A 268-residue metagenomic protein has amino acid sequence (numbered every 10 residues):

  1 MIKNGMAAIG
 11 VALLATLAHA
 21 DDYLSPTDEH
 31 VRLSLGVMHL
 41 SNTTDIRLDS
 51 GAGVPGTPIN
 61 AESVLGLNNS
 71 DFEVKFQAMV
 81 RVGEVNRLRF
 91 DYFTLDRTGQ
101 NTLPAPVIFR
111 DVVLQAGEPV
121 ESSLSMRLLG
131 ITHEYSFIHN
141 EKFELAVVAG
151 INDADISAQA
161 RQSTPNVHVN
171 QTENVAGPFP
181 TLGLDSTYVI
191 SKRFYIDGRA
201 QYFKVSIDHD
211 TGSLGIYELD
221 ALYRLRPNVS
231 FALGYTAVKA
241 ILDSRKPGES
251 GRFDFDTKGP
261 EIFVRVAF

Functional and structural regions predicted by a protein language model:
A20-L95, E261, R265-A267: Short glycine/proline- and aromatic-enriched beta-strand/turn motifs that initiate or cap beta-hairpins
L33-H39, F90-T94, V147-D153, S186 (+3 more regions): Transmembrane beta-barrel strands of outer-membrane/channel proteins
H39, V80-V82, Y135-F137, I151 (+3 more regions): Residue-level signature of outer-membrane beta-barrel architecture
T43-D71, T94-R127, D153-A176, V205-D208 (+1 more regions): Extracellular/periplasm-exposed beta-strand and loop segments of Gram-negative cell-envelope proteins, dominated by
F76-A78, I131-H133, V147, L182-L184 (+3 more regions): Membrane-embedded beta-strands of outer-membrane beta-barrel proteins, especially the hydrophobic/small aromatic
V85-L88, E141-F143, K192-I196, N228-F231: Repeated loop/turn-to-beta-strand initiation elements of outer-membrane beta-barrel proteins
N152-P227, K239-I241, F268: Outer-membrane beta-barrel transmembrane domain signature
Y223, D254-F268: Outer-membrane beta-barrel "beta-signal"
